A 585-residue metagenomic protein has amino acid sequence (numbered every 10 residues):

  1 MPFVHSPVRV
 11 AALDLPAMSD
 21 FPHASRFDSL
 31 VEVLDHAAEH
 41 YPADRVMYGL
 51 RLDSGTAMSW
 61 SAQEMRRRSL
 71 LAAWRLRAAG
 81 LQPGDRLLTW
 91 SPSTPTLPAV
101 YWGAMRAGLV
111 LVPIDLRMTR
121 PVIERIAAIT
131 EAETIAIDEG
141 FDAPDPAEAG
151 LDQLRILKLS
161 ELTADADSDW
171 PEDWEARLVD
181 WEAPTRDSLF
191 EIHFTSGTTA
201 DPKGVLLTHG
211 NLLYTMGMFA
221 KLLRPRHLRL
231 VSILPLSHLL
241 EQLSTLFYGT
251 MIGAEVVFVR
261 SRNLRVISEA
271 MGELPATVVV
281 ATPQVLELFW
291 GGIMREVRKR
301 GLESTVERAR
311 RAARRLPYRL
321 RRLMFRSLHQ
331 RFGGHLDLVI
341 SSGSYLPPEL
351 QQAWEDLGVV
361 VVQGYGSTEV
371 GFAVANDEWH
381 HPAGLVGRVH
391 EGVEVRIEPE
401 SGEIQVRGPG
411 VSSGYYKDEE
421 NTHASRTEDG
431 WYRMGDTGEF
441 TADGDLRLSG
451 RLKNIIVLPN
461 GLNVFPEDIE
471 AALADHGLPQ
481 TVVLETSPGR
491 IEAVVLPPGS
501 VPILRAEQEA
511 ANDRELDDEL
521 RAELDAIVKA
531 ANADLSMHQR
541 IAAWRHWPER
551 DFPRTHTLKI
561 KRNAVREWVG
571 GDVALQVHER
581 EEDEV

Functional and structural regions predicted by a protein language model:
R26, M47-T94, P98-W102, T119-E124 (+1 more regions): Conserved AMP-binding/adenylate-forming core of the ANL superfamily
A43-V46, W170-F194, D201, R224-R229: Conserved pre-ATP/AMP-binding loop-to-beta segment of ANL
S54, G140-R186, I293-S327, N532: ANL superfamily adenylate-forming
S59-Q63, F190-M216: Conserved AMP-binding A3 loop
W90, V389-G392, R396-E398, E403-P459 (+2 more regions): Conserved ATP-binding/catalytic segment of the ANL
L213-R229, L236-R326: Conserved AMP-binding/adenylation subdomain of ANL enzymes
T277-V280, W290-H381, Q480: Gly/Ser/Thr-rich phosphate-binding loop
K529-V585: Conserved C-terminal "lid"/linker of ANL adenylate-forming enzymes
